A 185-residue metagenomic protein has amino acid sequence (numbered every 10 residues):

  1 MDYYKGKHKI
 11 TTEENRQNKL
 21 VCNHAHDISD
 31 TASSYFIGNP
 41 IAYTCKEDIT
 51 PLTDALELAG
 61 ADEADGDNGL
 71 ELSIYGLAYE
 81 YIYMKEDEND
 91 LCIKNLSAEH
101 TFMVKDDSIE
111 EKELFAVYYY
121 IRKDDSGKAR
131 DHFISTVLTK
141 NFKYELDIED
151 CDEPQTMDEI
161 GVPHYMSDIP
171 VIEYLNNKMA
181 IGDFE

Functional and structural regions predicted by a protein language model:
M1-I93: Extended, helix-rich architectural segments
G69-E185: Structured, contiguous alpha/beta core segments that scaffold functional sites
